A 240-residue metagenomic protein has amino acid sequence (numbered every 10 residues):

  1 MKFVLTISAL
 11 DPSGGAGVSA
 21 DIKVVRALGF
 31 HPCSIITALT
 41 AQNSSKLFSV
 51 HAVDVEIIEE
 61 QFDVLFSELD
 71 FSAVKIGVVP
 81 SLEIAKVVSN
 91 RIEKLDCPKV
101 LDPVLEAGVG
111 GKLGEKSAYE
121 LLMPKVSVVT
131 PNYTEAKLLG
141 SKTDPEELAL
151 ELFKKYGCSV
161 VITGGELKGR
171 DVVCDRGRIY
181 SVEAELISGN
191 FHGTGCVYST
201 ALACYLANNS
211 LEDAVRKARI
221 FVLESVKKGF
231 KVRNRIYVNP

Functional and structural regions predicted by a protein language model:
M1-T6, V18-A107: Conserved N-terminal subdomain of the carbohydrate kinase-like
I7-S13, I179-G193: Short pre-catalytic strand/loop immediately N-terminal to key active-site residues, enriched for Gly-Thr
L10, I76-G77, T163, F191: Glycine- and other small-residue-rich loops at beta-strand/loop junctions that grip anionic moieties
S19-V24, L138, S188-L211: Short, small-residue alpha-helix embedded
G29-C33, I179-Y180, Y205-I220: Phosphate-handling active-site elements
A52, E68, E212-P240: Charged C-terminal helix
G111-I179, N209-E212: Conserved phosphate/ATP/ADP-binding segment of small-molecule kinases
